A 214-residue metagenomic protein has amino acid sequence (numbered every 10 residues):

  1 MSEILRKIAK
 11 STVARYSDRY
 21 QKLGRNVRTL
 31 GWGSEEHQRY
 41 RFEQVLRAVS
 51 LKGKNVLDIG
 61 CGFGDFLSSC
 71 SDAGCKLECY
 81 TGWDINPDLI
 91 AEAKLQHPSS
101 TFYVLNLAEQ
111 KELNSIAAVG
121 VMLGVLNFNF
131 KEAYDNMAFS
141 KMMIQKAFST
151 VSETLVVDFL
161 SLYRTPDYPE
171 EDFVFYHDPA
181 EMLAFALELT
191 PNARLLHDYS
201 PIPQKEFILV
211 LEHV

Functional and structural regions predicted by a protein language model:
M1-N26: N-terminal, positively charged/glycine-rich alpha-helical extensions of SAM-dependent methyltransferases
E36-K52, S69: Conserved alpha-helix/loop element of class I SAM-dependent methyltransferases that forms part of the SAM/SAH-binding
L57, F63-E109: Class I SAM-dependent methyltransferase SAM/SAH-binding core
E112-G120: A short acidic, Gly/Pro-enriched loop at the edge of an enzyme's catalytic core that lines a small-molecule cofactor
V119-M137: A short SAM/SAH-binding and catalytic strip from SAM-dependent methyltransferases
V151-F159: Conserved beta-strand signature within the Rossmann-like core of class I S-adenosyl-L-methionine
V174-T190: Short alpha-helix
Y199-V214: Core SAM-dependent methyltransferase catalytic element
